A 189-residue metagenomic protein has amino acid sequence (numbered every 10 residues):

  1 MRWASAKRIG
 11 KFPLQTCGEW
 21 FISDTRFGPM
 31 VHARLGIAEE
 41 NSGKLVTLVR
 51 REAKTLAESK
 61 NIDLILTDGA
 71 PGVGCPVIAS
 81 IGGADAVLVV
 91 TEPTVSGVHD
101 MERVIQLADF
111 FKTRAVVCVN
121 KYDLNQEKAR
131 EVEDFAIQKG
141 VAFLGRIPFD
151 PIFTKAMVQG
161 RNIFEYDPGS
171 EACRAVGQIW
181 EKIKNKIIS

Functional and structural regions predicted by a protein language model:
M1-C17: Iron-sulfur cluster-binding cysteine motifs and their immediate structural context in ferredoxin-like electron-transfer
R34-I37, N41, R50-V77: Switch II (G3) loop of P-loop NTPases
N61, A84-L88, F111-V117: Short, surface-exposed connector motifs at secondary-structure boundaries
L66-D68, L88-V90, C118: Structural motif
D68-G74, T94-E102: A general structural motif
G74-V95: Inter-motif core of Ras-like GTPase G domains
L107-S189: C-terminal lobe/tail of nucleotide-utilizing enzymes
